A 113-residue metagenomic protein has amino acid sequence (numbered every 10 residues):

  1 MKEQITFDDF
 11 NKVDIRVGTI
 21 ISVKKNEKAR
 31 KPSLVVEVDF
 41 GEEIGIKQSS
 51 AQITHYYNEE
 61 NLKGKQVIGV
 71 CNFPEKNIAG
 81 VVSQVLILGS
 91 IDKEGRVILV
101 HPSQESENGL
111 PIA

Functional and structural regions predicted by a protein language model:
M1-A113: Phosphate-backbone binding interfaces of nucleic-acid-interacting proteins
